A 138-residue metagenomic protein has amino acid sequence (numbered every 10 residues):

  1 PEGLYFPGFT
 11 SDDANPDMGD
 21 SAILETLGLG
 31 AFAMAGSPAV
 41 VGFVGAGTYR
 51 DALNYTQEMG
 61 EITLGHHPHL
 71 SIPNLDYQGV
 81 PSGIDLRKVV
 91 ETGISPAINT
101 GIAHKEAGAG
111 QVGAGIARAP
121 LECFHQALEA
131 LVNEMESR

Functional and structural regions predicted by a protein language model:
P1-R138: Anaerobic metallocofactor- and corrinoid-dependent redox/one-carbon enzyme cores, especially those from methanogenesis
